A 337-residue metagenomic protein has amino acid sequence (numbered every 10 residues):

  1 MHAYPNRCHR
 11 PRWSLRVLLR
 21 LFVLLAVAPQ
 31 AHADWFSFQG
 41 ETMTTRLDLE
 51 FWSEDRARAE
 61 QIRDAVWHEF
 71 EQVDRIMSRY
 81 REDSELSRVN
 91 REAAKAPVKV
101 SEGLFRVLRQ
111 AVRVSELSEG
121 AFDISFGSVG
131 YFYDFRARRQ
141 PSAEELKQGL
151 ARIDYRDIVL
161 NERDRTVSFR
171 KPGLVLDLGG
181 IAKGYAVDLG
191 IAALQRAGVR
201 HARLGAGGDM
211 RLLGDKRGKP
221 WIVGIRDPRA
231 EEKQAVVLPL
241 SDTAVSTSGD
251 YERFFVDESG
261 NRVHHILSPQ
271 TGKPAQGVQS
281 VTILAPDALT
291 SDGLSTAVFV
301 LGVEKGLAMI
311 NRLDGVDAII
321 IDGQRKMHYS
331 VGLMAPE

Functional and structural regions predicted by a protein language model:
H2-C8, S14, L18, P29-E337: Mature catalytic core of soluble alpha/beta enzymes
L19-V23: Hydrophobic helical h-region of N-terminal Sec-dependent signal peptides in bacterial secretory/periplasmic proteins
